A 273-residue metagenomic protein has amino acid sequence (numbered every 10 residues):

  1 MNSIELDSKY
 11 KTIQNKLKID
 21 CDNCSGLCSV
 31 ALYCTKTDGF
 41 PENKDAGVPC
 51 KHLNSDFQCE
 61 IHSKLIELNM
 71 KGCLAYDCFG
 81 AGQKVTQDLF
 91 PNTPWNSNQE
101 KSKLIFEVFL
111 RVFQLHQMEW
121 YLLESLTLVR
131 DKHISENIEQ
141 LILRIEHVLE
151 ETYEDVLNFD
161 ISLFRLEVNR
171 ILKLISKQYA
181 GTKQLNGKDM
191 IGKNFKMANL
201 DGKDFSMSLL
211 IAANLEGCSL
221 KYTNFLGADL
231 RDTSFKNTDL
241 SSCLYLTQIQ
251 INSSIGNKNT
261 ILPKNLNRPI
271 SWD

Functional and structural regions predicted by a protein language model:
N2-K132, L141-F159, F164-E167, L172-G181: Hydrophobic scaffolds flanking metal-cofactor catalytic centers in soluble metalloenzymes
N137: Short, well-ordered alpha-helical segments that carry or flank key catalytic/ligand-binding motifs at enzyme/regulatory
K173-D273: Tandem repeat scaffolds
